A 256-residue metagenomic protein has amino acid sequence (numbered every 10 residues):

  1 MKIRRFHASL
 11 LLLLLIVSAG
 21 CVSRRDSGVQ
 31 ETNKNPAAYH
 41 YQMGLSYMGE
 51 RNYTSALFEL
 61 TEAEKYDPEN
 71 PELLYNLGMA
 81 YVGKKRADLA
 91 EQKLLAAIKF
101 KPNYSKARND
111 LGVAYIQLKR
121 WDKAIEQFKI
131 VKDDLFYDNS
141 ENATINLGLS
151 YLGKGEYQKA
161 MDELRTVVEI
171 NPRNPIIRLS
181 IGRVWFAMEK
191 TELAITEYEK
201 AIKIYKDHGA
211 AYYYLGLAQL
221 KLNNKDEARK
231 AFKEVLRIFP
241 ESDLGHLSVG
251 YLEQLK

Functional and structural regions predicted by a protein language model:
R25-A37, Y205, G209, Y213-K256: Terminal, low-structured helical/coil segments at or just beyond the last alpha-helical repeat
Q30, A37-A38, P71-E72, S105-K106 (+4 more regions): Helix-start (N-cap) detector for alpha-helical repeat units in TPR-like alpha-solenoids, especially tetratricopeptide
T32, Y66, F100, D134-F136 (+3 more regions): Structural marker of alpha-solenoid helical repeat scaffolds
Q42, N76, G83, D110 (+4 more regions): Canonical tetratricopeptide repeat
G49, G83-K84, Q117-L118, D134 (+5 more regions): Register position in tetratricopeptide repeats
